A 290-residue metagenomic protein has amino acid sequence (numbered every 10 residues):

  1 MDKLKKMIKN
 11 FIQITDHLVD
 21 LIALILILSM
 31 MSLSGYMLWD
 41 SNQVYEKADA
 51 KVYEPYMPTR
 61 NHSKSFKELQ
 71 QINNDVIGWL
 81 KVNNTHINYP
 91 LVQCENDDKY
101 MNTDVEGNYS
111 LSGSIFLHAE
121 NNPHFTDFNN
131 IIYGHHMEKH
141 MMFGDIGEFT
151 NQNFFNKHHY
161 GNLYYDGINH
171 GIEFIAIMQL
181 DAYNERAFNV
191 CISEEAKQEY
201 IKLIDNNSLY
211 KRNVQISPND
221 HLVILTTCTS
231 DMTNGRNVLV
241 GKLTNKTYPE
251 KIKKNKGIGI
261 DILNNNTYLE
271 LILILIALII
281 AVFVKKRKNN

Functional and structural regions predicted by a protein language model:
M1-D16, N290: N-terminal Lys/Arg-rich, disordered targeting/topogenic segments
F11-N265: Solvent-exposed, non-transmembrane regions of membrane-associated and secreted proteins
N255-N290: C-terminal single-pass membrane-anchor helix
